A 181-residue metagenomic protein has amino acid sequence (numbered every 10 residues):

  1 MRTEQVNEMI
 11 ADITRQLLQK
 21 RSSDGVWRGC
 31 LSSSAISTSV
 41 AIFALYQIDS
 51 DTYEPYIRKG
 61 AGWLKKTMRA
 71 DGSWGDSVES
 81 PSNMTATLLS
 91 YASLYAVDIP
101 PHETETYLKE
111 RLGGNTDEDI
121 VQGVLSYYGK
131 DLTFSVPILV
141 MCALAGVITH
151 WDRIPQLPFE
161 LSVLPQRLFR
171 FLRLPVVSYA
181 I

Functional and structural regions predicted by a protein language model:
M1-I181: Preference for long, amphipathic alpha-helical scaffolds in soluble/luminal domains and all-alpha bundles
